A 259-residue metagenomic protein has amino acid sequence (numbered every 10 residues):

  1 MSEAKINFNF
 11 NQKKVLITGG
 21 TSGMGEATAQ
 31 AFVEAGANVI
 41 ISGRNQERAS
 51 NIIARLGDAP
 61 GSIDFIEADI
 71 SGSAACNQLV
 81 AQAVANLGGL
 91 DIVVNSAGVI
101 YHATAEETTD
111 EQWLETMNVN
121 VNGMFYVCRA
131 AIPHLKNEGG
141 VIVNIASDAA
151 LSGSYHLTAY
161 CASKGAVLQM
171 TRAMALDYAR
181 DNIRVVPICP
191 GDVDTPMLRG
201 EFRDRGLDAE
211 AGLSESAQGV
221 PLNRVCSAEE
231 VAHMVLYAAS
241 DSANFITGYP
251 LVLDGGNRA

Functional and structural regions predicted by a protein language model:
T21-S22: Conserved glycine-rich cofactor-binding loop
L87, F125-C128, H134, R224-L253 (+1 more regions): C-terminal substrate-recognition "lid" of short-chain dehydrogenase/reductases
V94, A179, R184, I246-G248: Short, small/polar-rich loop/turn modules that mediate ligand/substrate recognition or access, typified
T104-A105, T109-L114, S216: Substrate-binding pocket helix/loop in short-chain dehydrogenase/reductase
C128, S163, T171: Active-site helix of classical SDR
P133, L176-R180, N244: Alpha-helical segment proximal to the catalytic Tyr-Lys
S147: Residue(s) in the substrate-gating loop at a strand-loop-helix junction that position the organic substrate next
